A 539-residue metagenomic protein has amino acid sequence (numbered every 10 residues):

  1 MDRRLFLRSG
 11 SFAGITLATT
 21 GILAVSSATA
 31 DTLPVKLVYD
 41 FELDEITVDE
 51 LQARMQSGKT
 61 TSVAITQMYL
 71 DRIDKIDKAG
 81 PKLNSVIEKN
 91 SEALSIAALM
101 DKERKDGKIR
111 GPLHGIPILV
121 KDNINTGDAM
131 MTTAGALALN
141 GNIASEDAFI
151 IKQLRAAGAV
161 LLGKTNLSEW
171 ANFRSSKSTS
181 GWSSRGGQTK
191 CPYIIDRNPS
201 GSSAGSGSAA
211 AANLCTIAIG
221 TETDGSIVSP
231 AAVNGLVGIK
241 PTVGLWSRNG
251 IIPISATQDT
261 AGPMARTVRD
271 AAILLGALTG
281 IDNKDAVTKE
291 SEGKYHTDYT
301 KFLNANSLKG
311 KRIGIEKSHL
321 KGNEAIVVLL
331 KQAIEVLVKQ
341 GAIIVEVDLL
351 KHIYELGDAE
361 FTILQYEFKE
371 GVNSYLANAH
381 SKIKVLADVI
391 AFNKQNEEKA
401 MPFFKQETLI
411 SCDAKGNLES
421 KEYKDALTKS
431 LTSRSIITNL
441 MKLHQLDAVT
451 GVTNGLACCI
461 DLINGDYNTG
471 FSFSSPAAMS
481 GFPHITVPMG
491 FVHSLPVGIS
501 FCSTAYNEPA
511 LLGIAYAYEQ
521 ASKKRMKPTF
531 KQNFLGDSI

Functional and structural regions predicted by a protein language model:
M1-L5, S27: N-terminal secretory signal peptides
S9-G10, G14-N140, W170-N172, E290-T300 (+4 more regions): Short, well-ordered alpha-helical
G58, G115, K121, A156 (+3 more regions): Glycine-rich, small-residue loops and helix-cap segments that act as flexible hinges at active-site edges
T66-Q67, A98, A148, D298 (+5 more regions): Acyltransferase
K75, A156, V160, A211-K317 (+3 more regions): Structural helix-boundary/capping segments
A79, L113-A261, A286-E290, G314-E316 (+1 more regions): Short glycine/serine-rich loop/turn segments
H114-A134, K301-E316, Y366-T432, T486-P496: Short helix-loop capping/hinge segments that flank enzyme active sites or metal/cofactor-binding pockets
T133, S176, W182-S183, L356-G371 (+2 more regions): Charged, often glycine-rich, active-site loop that binds/positions anionic groups
